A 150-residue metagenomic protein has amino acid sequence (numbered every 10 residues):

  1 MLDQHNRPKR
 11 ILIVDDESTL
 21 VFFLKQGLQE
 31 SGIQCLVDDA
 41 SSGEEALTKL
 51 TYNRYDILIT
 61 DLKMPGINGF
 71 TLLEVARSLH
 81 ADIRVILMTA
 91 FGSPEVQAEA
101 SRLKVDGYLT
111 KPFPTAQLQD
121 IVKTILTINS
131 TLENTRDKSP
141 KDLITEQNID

Functional and structural regions predicted by a protein language model:
S18-D38: Two-component/phosphorelay signaling modules centered on CheY-like receiver
D39-T48, G69: Helix N-cap/capping motif at the beta->alpha junctions
N53-I59: Active-site beta3 strand of CheY-like receiver
M64: Receiver (REC) domain active-site loop signature in two-component systems and cognate sites in sensor histidine kinases
T71, G92-G107: Alpha4 helix (beta4-alpha4-beta5 surface) of REC/receiver domains from two-component response regulators
E95, F113-V122: C-terminal output helix
S130-D150: CheY-like receiver
